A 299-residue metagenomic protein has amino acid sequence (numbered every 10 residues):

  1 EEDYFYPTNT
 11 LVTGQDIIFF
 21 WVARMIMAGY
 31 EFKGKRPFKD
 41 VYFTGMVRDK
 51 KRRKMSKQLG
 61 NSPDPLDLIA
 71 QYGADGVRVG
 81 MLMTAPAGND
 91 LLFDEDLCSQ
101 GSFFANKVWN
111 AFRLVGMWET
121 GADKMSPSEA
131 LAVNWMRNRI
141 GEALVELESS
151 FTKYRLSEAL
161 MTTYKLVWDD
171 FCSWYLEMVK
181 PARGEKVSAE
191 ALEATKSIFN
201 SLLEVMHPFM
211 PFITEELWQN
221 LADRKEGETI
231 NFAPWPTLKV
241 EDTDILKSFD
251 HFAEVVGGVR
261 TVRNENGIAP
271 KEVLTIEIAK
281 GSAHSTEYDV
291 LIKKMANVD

Functional and structural regions predicted by a protein language model:
E1: Conserved oxyanion/phosphate-binding beta-strand-loop segments in alpha/beta enzyme cores
Y4: Loop-rich catalytic cores of soluble enzymes, especially ATP-dependent carboxylate-amine ligases and other
P7-I17: The substrate-binding groove and active-site-proximal loops of carbohydrate-active enzymes, especially glycoside
E31-A74, N89-D299: Feature 926 captures the class I aminoacyl-tRNA synthetase adenylation module centered on the KMSKS loop
V79-G80: Non-catalytic, structured segments within soluble enzyme domains
A85: Glycine-rich phosphate/pyrophosphate-binding beta-alpha loops
